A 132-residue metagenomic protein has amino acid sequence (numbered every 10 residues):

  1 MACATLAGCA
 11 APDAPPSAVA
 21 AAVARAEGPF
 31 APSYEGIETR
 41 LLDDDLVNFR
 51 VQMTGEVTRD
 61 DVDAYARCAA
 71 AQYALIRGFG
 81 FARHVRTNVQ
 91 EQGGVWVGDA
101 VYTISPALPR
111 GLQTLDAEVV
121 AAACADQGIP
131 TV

Functional and structural regions predicted by a protein language model:
T5-G8: C-terminal motif of bacterial Sec signal peptides marking the signal peptidase cleavage site
A10-D13: Bacterial signal peptide processing site
S17-A18, I129: Ser/Thr/Pro-rich, acidic low-complexity intrinsically disordered regulatory segments
A18-V51: Compositionally biased P/S/T/G-rich terminal and signal peptide-adjacent segments that lie outside catalytic cores
R50-N88: Mature extracytoplasmic domains of secretory-pathway proteins
A82-A100: Acidic helix-start/capping segments at beta-turn-to-alpha-helix junctions
Y102-V132: C-terminal partner/receptor-binding element of secreted or periplasmic proteins
